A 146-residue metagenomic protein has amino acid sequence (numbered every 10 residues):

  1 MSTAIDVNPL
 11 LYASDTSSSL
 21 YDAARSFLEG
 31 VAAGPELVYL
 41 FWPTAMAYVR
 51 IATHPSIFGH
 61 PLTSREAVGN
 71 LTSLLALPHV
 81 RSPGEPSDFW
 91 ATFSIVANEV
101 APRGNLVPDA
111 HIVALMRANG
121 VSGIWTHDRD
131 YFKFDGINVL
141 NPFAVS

Functional and structural regions predicted by a protein language model:
M1-L40, P55-G69, S146: Short, well-structured N-terminal submotif of metal-dependent ribonuclease cores
S2, V113-A114, A118-S146: Acidic, PIN/NYN-like endoribonuclease modules and their adjacent C-terminal/linker elements
D6, D109, D128: Acidic active-site catalytic centers that drive phospho-/nucleotidyl reactions and related ester hydrolyses
G34-P35, L77, F134: Structured helix-beta-strand junction loops
Y39-P43, T126-H127: Short beta-strand segments at enzyme active-site cores
I51: Conserved alpha-helical segments that form or flank metal/cofactor-binding pockets of metalloenzymes
P61, V80-G123: Active-site neighborhoods of divalent-metal-dependent phosphate/nucleic-acid chemistry enzymes
